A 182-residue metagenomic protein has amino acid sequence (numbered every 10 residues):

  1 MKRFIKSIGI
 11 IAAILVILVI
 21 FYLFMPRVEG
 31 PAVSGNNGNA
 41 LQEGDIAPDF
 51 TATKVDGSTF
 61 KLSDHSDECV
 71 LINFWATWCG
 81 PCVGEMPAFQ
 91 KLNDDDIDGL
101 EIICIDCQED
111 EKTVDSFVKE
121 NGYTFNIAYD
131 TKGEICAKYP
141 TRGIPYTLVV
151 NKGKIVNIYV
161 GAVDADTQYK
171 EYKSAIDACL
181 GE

Functional and structural regions predicted by a protein language model:
M1-I46, E182: N-terminal targeting signals for export/organelle localization
D49-V70: A short beta-strand-turn-helix
F50, F60, F74-W75, F117 (+2 more regions): Conserved hydrophobic/aromatic "anchor" residues that stabilize well-ordered secondary structure elements
E68-V70, F74-W78, G143: Short pre-active-site segment immediately N-terminal to redox-active cysteine/selenocysteine motifs in thiol-based
L71-I72, I102, T147: Hydrophobic beta-strand anchors of alpha/beta hydrolase catalytic cores
F74-K91: Conserved redox-active cysteine motifs that mediate thiol-disulfide chemistry, especially di-cysteine Cys-X(1-2)-Cys
G84, L92-K132, T141-I144: Conserved segment of the thioredoxin-like fold in thiol-based oxidoreductases
S116-T124, T131-L180: Thiol/disulfide oxidoreductase modules built on the thioredoxin-like
